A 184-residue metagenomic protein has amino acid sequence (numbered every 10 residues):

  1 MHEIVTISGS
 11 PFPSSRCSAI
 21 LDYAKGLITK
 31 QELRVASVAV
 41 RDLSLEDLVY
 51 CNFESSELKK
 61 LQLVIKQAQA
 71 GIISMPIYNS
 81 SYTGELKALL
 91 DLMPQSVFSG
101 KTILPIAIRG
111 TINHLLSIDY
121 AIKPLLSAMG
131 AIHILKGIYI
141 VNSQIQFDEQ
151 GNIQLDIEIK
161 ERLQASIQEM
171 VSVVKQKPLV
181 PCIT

Functional and structural regions predicted by a protein language model:
M1-M93, Q154-T184: N-terminal beta1-alpha1-beta2 submodule of the flavodoxin-like/Rossmannoid cofactor-binding fold
M1-V5, T102, V141-Q150: A short small-residue
F12-S14, N113, I145: Short, acidic Gly/Pro/Ser/Thr-rich loop/turn segments
A36-L45, M129-E149: Mobile beta-alpha loop/short-helix "lid" or hinge segments that flank ligand
A70, T102-I103: C-terminal basic regulatory modules in eukaryotic proteins
T83-G84, I118-A121, I138-Y139, D148-L155 (+1 more regions): A general structural signal for short secondary-structure boundary/capping elements
Q95-S99: Short, conserved loop/helix-junction motifs that constitute active-site signature segments in enzyme catalytic cores
I103-N142: Short, glycine-/small-residue-rich phosphate/pyrophosphate-handling segment
